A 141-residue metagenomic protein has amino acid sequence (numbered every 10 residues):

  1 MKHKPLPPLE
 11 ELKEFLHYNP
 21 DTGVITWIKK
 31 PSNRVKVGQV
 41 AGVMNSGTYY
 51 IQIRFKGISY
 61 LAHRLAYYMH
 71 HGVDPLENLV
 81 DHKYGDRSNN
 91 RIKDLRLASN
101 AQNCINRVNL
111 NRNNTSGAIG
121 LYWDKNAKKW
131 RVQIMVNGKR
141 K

Functional and structural regions predicted by a protein language model:
M1-F55: Short helix-coil boundary/hinge micro-motifs
F15, P20, K30-P31, R54-G138: Short, cationic Gly/His-enriched loop motifs
Y50, G138-K141: Short small-residue beta-strand/loop micro-motif enriched in glycine and branched aliphatics
